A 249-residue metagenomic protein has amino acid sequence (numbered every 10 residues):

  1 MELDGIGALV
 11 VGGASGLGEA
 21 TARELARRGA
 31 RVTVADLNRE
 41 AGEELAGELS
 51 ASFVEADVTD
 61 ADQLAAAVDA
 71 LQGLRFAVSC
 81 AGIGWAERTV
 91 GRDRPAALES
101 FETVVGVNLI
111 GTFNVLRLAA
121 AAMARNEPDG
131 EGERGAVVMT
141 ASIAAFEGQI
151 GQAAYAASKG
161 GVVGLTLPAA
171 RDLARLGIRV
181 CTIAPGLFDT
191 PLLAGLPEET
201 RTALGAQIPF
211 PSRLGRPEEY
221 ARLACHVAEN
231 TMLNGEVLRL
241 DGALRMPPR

Functional and structural regions predicted by a protein language model:
E2-V32: Canonical Rossmann dinucleotide-binding motif of NAD(H)/NADP(H)-dependent dehydrogenases/reductases, specifically
I83, R94-N114, V138, V162: Catalytic Tyr-X3-Lys loop
I83-E102, A121, R125-E131, G151-A154 (+1 more regions): Conserved mid-core segment of classical short-chain dehydrogenase/reductases
L116, S158, T166: Active-site helix of classical SDR
A121, A170-D172: Alpha-helical segment proximal to the catalytic Tyr-Lys
S142: Residue(s) in the substrate-gating loop at a strand-loop-helix junction that position the organic substrate next
A174, R179, L233-E236: Short, small/polar-rich loop/turn modules that mediate ligand/substrate recognition or access, typified
R216-L240, R245: C-terminal substrate-recognition "lid" of short-chain dehydrogenase/reductases
